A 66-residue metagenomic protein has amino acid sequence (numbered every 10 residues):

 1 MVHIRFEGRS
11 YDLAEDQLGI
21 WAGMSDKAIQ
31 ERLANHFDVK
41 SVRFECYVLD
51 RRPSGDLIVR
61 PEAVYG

Functional and structural regions predicted by a protein language model:
M1-D26: N-terminal acidic leader/helix
S25-F37: Short amphipathic, charge-patterned alpha-helical segments
V39-G66: Short, mixed-charge low-complexity intrinsically disordered segments
